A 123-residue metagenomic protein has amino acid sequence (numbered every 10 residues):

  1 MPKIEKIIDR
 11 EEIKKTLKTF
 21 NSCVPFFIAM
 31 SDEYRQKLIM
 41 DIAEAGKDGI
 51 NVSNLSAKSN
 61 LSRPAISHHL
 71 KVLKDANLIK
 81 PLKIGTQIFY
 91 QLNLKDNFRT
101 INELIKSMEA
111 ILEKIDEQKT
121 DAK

Functional and structural regions predicted by a protein language model:
P2-C23, A43, N93-K123: Amphipathic alpha-helical dimerization/coiled-coil segments that flank or bridge DNA-binding/regulatory modules
N21-S62, I84-N97: N-terminal helix-turn-helix DNA-binding core of bacterial DNA-binding proteins
M40, H68-H69: Base-recognition residues in the alpha-helical recognition helix of bacterial helix-turn-helix
A57, H68, K74-D75: Alpha-helical residues within the helix-turn-helix
S59, L70, M108-L112: Short amphipathic alpha-helical/adjacent loop interface patches that line ligand and macromolecule-binding sites
A65: Conserved H-loop
K71-V72, Y90, D121: Intrinsic structural disorder/low-complexity segments
